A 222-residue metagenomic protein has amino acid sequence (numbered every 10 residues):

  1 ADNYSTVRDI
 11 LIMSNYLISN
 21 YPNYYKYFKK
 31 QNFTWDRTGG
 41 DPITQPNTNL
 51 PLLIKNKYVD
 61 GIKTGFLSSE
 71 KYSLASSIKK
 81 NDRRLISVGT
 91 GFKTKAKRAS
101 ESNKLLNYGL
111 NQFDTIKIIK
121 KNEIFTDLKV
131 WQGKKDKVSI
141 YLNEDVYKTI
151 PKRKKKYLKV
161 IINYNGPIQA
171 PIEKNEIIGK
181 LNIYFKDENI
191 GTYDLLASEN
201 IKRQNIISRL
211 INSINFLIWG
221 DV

Functional and structural regions predicted by a protein language model:
D2-Y4, R8-V222: Domain-terminus/edge residues, biased toward the C-terminal soluble/receptor-binding domains of extracytoplasmic
